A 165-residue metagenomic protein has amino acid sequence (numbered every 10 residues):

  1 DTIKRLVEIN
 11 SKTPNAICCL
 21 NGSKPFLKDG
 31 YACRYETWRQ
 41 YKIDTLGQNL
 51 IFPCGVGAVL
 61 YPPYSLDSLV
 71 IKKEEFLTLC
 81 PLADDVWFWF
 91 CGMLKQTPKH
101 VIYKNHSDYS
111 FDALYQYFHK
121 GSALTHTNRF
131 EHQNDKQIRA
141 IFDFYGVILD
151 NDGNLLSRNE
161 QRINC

Functional and structural regions predicted by a protein language model:
T2-K73: Conserved catalytic core of nucleotide-sugar-dependent glycosyltransferases
S68, K73-C165: C-terminal catalytic/acceptor-binding lobe
